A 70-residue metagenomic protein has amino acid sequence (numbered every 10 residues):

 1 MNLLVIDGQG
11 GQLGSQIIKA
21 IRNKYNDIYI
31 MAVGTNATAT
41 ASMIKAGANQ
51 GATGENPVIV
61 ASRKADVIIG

Functional and structural regions predicted by a protein language model:
M1-L3: Extreme N-terminal starter segment of soluble prokaryotic enzymes
I6-G8: Metallocofactor- and cofactor-centric catalytic cores in central/energy metabolism, strongly enriched
G10-I17, T40: Short glycine/serine/threonine-rich phosphate/pyrophosphate-binding segments that cradle anionic phosphate groups
I18-Y25: Surface-exposed amphipathic alpha-helices with a cationic face
D27-T53: N-terminal beta-loop-helix "entrance" segment that forms/cooperates in small-molecule cofactor or anionic ligand
A52-G70: Glycine-rich phosphate-binding loop
